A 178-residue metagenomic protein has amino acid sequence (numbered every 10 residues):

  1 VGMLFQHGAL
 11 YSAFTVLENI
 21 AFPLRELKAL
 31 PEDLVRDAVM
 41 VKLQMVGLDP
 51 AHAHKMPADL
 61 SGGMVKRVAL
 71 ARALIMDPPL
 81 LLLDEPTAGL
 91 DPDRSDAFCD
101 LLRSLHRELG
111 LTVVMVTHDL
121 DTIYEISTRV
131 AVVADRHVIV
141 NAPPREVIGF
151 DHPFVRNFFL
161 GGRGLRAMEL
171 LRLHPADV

Functional and structural regions predicted by a protein language model:
D33-A51: Conserved ABC ATPase "signature" region
M56-L60, M64: Conserved ABC ATPase signature
D77: Conserved catalytic motifs of ABC-family nucleotide-binding domains
L81-D84: Catalytic Walker B motif of ABC-type/P-loop ATPase nucleotide-binding domains
D96-E108: Helical segment within the ABC ATPase nucleotide-binding domain
I123-E125: A short, surface-exposed alpha-helical micro-motif characterized by mixed small hydrophobic and charged/polar residues
